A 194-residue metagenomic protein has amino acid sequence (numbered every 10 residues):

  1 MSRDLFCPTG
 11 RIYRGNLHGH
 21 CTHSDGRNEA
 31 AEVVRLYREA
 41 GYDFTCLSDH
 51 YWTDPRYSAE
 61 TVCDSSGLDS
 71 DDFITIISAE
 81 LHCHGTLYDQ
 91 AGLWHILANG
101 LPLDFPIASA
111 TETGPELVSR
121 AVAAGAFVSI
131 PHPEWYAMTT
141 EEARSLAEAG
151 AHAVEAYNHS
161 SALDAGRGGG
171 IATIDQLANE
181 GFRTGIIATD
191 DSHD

Functional and structural regions predicted by a protein language model:
S2-P131, M138-A149, A156-Q176, E180 (+1 more regions): A metal-dependent hydrolase metal-coordination microenvironment
